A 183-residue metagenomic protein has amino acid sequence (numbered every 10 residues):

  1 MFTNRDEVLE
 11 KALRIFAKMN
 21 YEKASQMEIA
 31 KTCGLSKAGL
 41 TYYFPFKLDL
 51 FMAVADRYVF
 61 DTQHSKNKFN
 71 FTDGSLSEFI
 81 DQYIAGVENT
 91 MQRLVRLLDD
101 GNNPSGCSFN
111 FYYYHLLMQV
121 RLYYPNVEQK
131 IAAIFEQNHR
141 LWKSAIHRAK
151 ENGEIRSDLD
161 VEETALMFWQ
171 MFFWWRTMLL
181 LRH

Functional and structural regions predicted by a protein language model:
E7, K11, I15-D61, T72: Helix-turn-helix
K11-M19, S65, L117, M167 (+1 more regions): Solvent-exposed, amphipathic alpha-helical segments
F44, H115-Y123: Short helix-capping/turn signature of helix-turn-helix
K47, V54, Y58, T62 (+4 more regions): Hydrophobic/aromatic residues within well-ordered alpha-helical segments
V54, Y58, T62, K66 (+4 more regions): Hydrophobic recognition helices of helix-based DNA-binding modules
N67-S108, V161-F168: Hydrophobic alpha-helical connector segments
D81, S105-H115, P125-E151, E163: Amphipathic alpha-helical packing segments from all-alpha helical-bundle domains
E128-E136, K150-H183: Hydrophobic/aromatic-rich alpha-helical bundle segments in the mid-to-C-terminal region
